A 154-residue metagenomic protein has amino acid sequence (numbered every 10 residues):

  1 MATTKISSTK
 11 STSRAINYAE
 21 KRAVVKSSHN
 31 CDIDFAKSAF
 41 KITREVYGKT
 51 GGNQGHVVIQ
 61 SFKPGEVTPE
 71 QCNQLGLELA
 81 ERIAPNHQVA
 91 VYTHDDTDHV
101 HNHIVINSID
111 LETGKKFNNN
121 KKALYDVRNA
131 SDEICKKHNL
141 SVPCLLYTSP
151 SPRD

Functional and structural regions predicted by a protein language model:
M1-S149, R153: N-terminal nicking endonuclease/strand-transfer module with a His-rich metal-binding environment and a catalytic Tyr
